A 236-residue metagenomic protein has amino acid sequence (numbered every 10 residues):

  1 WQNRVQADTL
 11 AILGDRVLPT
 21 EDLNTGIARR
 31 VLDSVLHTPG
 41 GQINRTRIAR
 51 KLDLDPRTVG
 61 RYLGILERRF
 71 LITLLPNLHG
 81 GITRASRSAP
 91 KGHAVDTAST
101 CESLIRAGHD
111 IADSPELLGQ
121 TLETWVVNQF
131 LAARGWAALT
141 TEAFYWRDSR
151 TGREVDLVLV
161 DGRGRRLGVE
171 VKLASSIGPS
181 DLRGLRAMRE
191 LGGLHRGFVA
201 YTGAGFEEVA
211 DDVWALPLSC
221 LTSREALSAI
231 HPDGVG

Functional and structural regions predicted by a protein language model:
W1-R163: Accessory nucleic acid-recognition modules appended to NTPase machines
T73, Y145-W146, E170, F198-Y201: Short beta-strand segments
H93-V95, V169, A215-L216: Short hydrophobic-aromatic micro-motifs
L104-R106, E170, S180-D181, V209-A210 (+1 more regions): Short conserved micro-motifs at the rims of enzyme active sites and ligand-binding pockets
V158-V160, L167-S176: Active-site ExK catalytic segment of metal-dependent nucleases
R165-L167, R196: Structural motif
L173-L216: Catalytic cores of nucleic-acid endonucleases
G203-G236: Domain-level recognition of nuclease-like catalytic cores that cleave nucleotide substrates
